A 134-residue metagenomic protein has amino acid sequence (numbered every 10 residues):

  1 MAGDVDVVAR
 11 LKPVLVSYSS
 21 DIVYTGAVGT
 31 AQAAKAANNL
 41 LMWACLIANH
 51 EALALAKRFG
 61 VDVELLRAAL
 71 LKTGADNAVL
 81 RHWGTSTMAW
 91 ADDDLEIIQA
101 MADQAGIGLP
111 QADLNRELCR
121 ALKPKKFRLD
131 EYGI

Functional and structural regions predicted by a protein language model:
M1-L40: Rossmann-fold dinucleotide-binding core
T30-I134: Helical "substrate-binding/catalytic lid" subdomain of Rossmann-like NAD(P)-dependent dehydrogenases/reductases
